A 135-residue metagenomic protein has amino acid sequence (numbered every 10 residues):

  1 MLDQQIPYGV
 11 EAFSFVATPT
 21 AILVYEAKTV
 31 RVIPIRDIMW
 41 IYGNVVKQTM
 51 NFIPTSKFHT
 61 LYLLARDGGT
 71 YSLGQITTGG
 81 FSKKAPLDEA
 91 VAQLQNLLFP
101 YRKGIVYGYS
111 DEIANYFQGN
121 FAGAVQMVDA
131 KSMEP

Functional and structural regions predicted by a protein language model:
M1-P19: Anionic N-terminal interaction surfaces
Q4-Q5, E11, E26, E89 (+2 more regions): Glutamate identity and glutamate-enriched acidic tracts
V10-A12, A27-K28, L64-T70: Glycine-centered tight beta-turn/hairpin loop motif at sheet-sheet or coil-to-beta transitions
S14-S56: Phosphoinositide-binding peripheral membrane targeting modules
W40-E134: Acidic, Ser/Thr- and proline-rich intrinsically disordered linker/docking segments of eukaryotic scaffolds
